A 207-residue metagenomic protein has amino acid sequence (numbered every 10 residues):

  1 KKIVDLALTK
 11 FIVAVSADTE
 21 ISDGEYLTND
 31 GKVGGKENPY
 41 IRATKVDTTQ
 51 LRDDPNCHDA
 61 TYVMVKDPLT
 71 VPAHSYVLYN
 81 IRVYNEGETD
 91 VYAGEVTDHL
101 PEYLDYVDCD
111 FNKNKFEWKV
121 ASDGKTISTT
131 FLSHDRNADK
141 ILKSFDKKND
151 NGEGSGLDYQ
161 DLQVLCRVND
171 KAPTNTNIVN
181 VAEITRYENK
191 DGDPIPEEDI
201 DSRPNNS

Functional and structural regions predicted by a protein language model:
K1-S207: Exported/extracytosolic protein signature
